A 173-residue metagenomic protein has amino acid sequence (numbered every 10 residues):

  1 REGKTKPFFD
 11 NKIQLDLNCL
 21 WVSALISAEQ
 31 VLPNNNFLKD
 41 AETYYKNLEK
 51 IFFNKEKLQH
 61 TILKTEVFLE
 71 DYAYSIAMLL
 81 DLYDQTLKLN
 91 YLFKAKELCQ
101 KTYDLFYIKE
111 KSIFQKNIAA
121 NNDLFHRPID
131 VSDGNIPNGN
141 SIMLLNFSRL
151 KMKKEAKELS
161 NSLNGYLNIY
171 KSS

Functional and structural regions predicted by a protein language model:
R1-S173: Glycan-recognition and catalytic cores of secretory/periplasmic carbohydrate-active enzymes
